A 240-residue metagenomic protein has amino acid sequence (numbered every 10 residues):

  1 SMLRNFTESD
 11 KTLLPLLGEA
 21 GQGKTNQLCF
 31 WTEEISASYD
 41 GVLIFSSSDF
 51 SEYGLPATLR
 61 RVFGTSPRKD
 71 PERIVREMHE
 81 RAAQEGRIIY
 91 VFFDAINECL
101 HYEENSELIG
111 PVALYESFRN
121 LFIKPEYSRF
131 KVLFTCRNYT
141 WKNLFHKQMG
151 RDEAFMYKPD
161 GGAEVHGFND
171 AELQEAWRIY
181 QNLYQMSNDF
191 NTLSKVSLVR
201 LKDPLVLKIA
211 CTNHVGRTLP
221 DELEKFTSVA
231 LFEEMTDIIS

Functional and structural regions predicted by a protein language model:
S1-L17: N-terminal flanking helix/linker immediately upstream of nucleotide/cofactor-binding cores
S9-D10, Q84-R87, Y127-R129: Short loop/turn elements that form and flank the Walker-type P-loop nucleotide-binding site in RecA-like NTPase cores
P15, V42-I44, V132, A154-V165: Conserved beta-strand scaffold positions in the cores of enzyme catalytic domains, especially in NTP/NDP-utilizing
L17-Y90, I96, H101-Y102: Post-nucleotide-binding-loop coupling segment downstream of the phosphate-binding loop, primarily in RecA-like P-loop
W31, N138-L144, M149, A154-S240: Extended hydrophobic
T58-F63, N105-V112, F145-F155, G216-R217: Short secondary-structure boundary/capping segments
D94-A95, G167: G-domain G4 guanine-recognition motif of GTPases
I96-F134, Q148: Conserved Walker B catalytic segment
